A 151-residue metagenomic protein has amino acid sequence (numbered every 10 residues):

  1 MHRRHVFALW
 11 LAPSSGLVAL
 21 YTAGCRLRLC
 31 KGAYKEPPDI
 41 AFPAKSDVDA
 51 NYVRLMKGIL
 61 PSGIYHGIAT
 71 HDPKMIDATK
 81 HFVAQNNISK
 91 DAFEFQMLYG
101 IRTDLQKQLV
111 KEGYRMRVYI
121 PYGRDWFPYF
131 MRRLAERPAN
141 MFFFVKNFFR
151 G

Functional and structural regions predicted by a protein language model:
M1-G151: Positively charged, amphipathic and often flexible ligand-engagement surfaces
